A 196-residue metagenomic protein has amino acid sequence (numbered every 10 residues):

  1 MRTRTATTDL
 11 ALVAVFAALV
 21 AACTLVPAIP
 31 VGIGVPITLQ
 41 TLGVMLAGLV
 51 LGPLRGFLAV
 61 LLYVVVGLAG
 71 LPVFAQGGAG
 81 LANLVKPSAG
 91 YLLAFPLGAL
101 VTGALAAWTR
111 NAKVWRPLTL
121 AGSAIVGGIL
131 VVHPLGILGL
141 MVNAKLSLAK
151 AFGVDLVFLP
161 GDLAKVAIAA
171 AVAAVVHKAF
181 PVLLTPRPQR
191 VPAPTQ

Functional and structural regions predicted by a protein language model:
M1-A14, G153-Q196: Alpha-helical transmembrane segments and their cytosolic interface
M1-F57: Hydrophobic transmembrane alpha-helices
L10-V15, L42-L46, G56-L62, S88 (+5 more regions): Hydrophobic alpha-helical transmembrane segments
T24, A28, T102, A106 (+6 more regions): Membrane-water interface at transmembrane helix exits
T24-P36, V64-G98: Interfacial aromatic-anchored transmembrane helix boundaries in multi-pass membrane proteins
V31, A59-Y63, L71-F74, T102 (+3 more regions): Alpha-helical transmembrane segments and their lipid-water interface positions in multi-pass membrane proteins
L71-A79, L138-G153: Interfacial helix-loop-helix junctions of multi-pass membrane proteins
L81-V132: Short helix-perturbing small/polar motifs within transmembrane alpha-helices
